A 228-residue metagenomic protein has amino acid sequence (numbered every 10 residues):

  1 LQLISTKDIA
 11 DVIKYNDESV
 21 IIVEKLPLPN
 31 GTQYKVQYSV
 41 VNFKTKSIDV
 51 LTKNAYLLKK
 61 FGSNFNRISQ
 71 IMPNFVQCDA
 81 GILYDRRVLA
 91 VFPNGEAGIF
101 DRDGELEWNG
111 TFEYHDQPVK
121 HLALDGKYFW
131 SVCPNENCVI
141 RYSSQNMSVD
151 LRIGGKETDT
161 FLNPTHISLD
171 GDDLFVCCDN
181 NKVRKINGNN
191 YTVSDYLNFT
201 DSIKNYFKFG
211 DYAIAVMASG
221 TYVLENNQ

Functional and structural regions predicted by a protein language model:
L1-L3, N64-M72, E105-F112, S148-D159 (+2 more regions): A short beta-strand motif characteristic of beta-propeller blades
K7-Y15, K60-G81, D116-L124, F161-S168 (+1 more regions): Repeated scaffold domains used in trafficking and secretory/extracellular systems, primarily beta-propellers
D17-E18, D85-R86, G126-K127, G171-D172 (+1 more regions): Short coil/turn segments that connect the beta-strands within blades of beta-propeller domains
I22-G31, A90-N94, S131-N137, V176-N180 (+1 more regions): Conserved beta-strand positions in repeat-built beta-propeller and related beta-rich domains
L28, R67-G81, L106-W108, Q117-P118 (+5 more regions): Feature marking well-ordered beta-strand scaffolds used for ligand recognition
P29-Y38, E96-I99, N137-R141, K182-R184 (+1 more regions): Structural motif
F43-K44, D101-G104, S143-N146, N187-Y191 (+1 more regions): Short loop/turn segments that connect beta-strands within beta-propeller blades
C138-Y142, N146-L169: Eukaryotic tandem repeat interaction scaffolds
